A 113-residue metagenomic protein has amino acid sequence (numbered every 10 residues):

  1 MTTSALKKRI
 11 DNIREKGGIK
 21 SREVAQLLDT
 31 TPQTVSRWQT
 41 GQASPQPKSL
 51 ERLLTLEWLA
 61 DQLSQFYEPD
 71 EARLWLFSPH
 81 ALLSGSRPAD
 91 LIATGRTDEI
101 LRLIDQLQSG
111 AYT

Functional and structural regions predicted by a protein language model:
M1-T113: Non-transmembrane "mature" sequence context
